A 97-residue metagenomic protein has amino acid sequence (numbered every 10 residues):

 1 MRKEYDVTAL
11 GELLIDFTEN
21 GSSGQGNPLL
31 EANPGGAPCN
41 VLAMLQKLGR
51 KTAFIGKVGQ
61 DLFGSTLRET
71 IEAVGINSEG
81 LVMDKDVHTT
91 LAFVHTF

Functional and structural regions predicted by a protein language model:
M1-G24: Positively charged, low-complexity intrinsically disordered leader regions
Y5, L10, N33-N40: Short secondary-structure boundary/capping elements
D16-N20, L48, V74: Change "in soluble alpha/beta enzymes" to "in soluble alpha/beta proteins
S22-Q25, R68-T70: Short, glycine/charged-enriched secondary-structure capping and boundary segments
Q25-G35: Short pre-catalytic strand/loop immediately N-terminal to key active-site residues, enriched for Gly-Thr
N33, N40-K51, V94-T96: Alpha-helix C-terminal capping segments
K51-F97: Conserved N-terminal subdomain of the carbohydrate kinase-like
